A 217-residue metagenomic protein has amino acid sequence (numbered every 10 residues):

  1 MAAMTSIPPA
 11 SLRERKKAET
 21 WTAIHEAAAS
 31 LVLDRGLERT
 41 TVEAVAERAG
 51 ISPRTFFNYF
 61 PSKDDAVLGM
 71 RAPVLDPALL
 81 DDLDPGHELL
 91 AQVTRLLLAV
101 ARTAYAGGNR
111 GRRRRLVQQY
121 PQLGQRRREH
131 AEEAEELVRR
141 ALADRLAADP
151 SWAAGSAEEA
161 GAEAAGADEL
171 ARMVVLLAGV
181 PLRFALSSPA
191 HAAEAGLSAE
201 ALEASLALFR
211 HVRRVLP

Functional and structural regions predicted by a protein language model:
M1-K16, W152-G161, R214-P217: N-terminal intrinsically disordered/low-complexity leader segments
M1-R48, P77-L80: Basic, helix-initiating cap at the start of DNA-binding domains
A3, R140, D144, S187 (+1 more regions): C-terminal peripheral helix-coil segments that are non-catalytic and often amphipathic
S11, G36-L37, T55-V67: HTH DNA-binding helix-turn interface
V32, T41-V42, K63-V74, L90: Amphipathic alpha-helical segments enriched in hydrophobic/aromatic and basic residues that form the DNA-contacting
A78-R113: Hydrophobic alpha-helical connector segments
P121-P150, E169-L176, F184: Amphipathic alpha-helical packing segments from all-alpha helical-bundle domains
